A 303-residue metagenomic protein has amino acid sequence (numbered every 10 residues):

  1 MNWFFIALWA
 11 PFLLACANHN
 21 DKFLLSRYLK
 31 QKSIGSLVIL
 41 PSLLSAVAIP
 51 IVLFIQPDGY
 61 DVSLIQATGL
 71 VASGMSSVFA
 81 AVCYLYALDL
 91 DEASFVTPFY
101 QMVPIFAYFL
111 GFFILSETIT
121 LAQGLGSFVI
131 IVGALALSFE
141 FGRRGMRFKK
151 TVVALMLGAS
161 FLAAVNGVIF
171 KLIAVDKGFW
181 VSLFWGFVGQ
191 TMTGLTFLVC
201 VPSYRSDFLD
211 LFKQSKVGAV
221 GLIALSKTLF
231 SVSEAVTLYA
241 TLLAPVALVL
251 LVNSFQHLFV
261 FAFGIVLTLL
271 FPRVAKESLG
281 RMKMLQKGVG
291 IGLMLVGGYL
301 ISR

Functional and structural regions predicted by a protein language model:
M1-W9, I105-F161, V165-N166, K171 (+1 more regions): Juxtamembrane helix-loop boundary signature in multi-pass membrane transporters
W3-W9, P50-L53, P57-A80, Y100 (+3 more regions): Loop-to-transmembrane-helix transition segments
F12-L43, V165-M192, P245-L251: Juxtamembrane helix-loop-helix junctions in multi-pass membrane proteins
A15, H19, G74, V78-F79 (+5 more regions): Hydrophobic/small/kink-forming positions within alpha-helical transmembrane segments of polytopic membrane proteins
L24, L37, A87, F113-L115 (+5 more regions): Hydrophobic/aromatic residues within transmembrane alpha-helices of multi-pass small-molecule transporters
L29-S36, C83-F99, V175-V181, A235-L258: Structural motif at transmembrane-helix junctions in multi-pass transporters
L43-A48, F99-F113, F128-V129, V188-T193 (+3 more regions): Alpha-helical transmembrane segments of compact multi-pass small-molecule transporters, enriched in specific families
S45-S63, F113, L135-G145, D176 (+3 more regions): Membrane-interface helix-cap regions at the ends of transmembrane helices in multi-pass membrane proteins
